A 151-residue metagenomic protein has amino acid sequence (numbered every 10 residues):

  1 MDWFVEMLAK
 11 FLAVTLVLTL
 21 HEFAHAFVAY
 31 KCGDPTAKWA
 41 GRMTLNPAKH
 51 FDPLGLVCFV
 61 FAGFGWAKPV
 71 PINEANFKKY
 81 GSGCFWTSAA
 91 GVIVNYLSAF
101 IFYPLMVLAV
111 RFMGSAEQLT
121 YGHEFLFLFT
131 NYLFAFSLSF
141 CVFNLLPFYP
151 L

Functional and structural regions predicted by a protein language model:
M1-L151: Hydrophobic transmembrane alpha-helices and their immediate loop junctions in multi-pass integral membrane proteins
